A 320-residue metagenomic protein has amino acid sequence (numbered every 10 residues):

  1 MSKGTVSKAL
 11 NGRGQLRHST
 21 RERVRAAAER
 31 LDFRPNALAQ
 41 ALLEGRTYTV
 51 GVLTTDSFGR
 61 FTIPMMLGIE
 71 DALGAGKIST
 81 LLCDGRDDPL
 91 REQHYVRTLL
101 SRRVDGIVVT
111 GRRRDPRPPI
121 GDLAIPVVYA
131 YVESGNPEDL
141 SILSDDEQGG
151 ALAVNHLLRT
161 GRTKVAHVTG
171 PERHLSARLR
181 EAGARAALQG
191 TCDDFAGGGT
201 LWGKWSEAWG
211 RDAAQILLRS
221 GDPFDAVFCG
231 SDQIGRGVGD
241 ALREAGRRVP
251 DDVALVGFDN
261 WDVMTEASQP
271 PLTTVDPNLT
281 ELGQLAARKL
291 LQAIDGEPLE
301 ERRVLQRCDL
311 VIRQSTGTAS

Functional and structural regions predicted by a protein language model:
M1-T47, S320: N-terminal helix-turn-helix DNA-binding module of bacterial transcription factors
R23, R60-A75, G149-L152, L175-F195 (+3 more regions): Short, solvent-exposed amphipathic alpha-helices that sit in or adjacent to ligand/effector-binding or catalytic
E29-L67, A75-I78, T98-S101: N-terminal helix-turn-helix/winged-helix DNA-binding helices and compositionally similar short basic alpha-helical
L99-G111, A166-V168, T200, G221-S231 (+1 more regions): Periplasmic-binding protein-like
V109-L152, R173, Q233, D259-L272: Flexible loop/hinge segments that line or gate small-molecule binding clefts
L140-H167, A182-A186, E207-I216, G235 (+1 more regions): Hydrophobic alpha-helical segments within soluble ligand-binding/sensing domains
A153-C192, R302-S315: An alpha-beta-alpha
Q215-I216, S220-S320: Flexible loop/turn connectors
